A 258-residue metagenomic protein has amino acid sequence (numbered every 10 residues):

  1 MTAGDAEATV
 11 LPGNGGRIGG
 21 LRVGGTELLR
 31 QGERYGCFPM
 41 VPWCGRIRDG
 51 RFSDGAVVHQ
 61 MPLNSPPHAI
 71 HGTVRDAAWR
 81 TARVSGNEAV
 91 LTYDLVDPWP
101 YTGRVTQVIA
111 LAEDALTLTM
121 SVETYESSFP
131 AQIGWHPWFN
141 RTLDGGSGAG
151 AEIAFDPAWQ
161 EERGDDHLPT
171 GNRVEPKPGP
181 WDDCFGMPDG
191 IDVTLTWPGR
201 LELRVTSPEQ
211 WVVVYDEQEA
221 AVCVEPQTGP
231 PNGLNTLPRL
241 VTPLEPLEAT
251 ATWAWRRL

Functional and structural regions predicted by a protein language model:
M1, A8, P12, Y93-P137 (+1 more regions): Acidic, contiguous internal or C-terminal segments within carbohydrate-active enzymes that form a structured patch used
M1-H59, I191-P208, E245-L258: Beta-strand-rich N-terminal accessory domains
S53-V57, A82-E88, A110-A115, L143 (+2 more regions): A short, structured loop/turn motif at beta-sheet edges
L63-E113: Extended, loop-rich substrate-binding clefts of extracytoplasmic carbohydrate-active enzymes
R80, T106-V108, D183, T236-T242: Beta-strand-rich interaction surfaces with strong enrichment in secreted/lumenal proteins
A89-L91, V105-Q107, L118, I133 (+3 more regions): Hydrophobic residues positioned within well-ordered beta-strands of beta-sheet architectures
S128-P130, P137-P208: Active-site/ligand-binding surface loops and adjacent short beta/alpha elements that line catalytic pockets across
L201-L258: Active-site pocket scaffolds in enzymes
